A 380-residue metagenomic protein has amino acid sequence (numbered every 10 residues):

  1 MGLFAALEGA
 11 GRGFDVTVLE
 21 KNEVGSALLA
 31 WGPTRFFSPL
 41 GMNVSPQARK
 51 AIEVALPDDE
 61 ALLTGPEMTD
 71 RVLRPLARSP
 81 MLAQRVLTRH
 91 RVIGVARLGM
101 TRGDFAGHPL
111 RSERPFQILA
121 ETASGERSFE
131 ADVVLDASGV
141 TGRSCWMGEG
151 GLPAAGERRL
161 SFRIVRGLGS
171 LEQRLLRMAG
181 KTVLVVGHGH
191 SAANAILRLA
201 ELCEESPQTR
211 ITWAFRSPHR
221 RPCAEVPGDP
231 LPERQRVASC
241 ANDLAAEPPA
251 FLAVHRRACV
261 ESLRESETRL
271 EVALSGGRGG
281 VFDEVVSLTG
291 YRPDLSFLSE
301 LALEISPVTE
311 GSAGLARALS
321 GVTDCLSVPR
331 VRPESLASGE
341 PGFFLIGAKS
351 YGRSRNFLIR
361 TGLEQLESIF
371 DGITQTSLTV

Functional and structural regions predicted by a protein language model:
G2-L3, A192: N-terminal Rossmann-fold NAD(P) dinucleotide-binding loop
A6, A10-G11, I196, A200-E204: Gly/Ala-rich phosphate-binding loop of Rossmann-like dinucleotide-binding domains, activating on the conserved
T17-L19, L87, L135, L184 (+4 more regions): Hydrophobic/aromatic beta-strand patches that form the interior of the parallel beta-sheet core in alpha/beta enzyme
L19, E23-V72, A155, L160-F162 (+4 more regions): Glycine-rich active-site loop/strand segments that organize a redox cofactor
D58-R143, E261-L274, F282-E284: Feature captures the FAD/FMN-dependent oxidoreductase FAD-binding
G65, D136-L202, I211, T309-R332 (+1 more regions): Glycine-rich dinucleotide-binding loop and its adjacent helix/turn
H90, G94, S112, A200-P307 (+1 more regions): A Rossmann-like FAD-binding core segment of flavoenzymes
V331-V380: A conserved FAD-binding loop/helix module that cradles the flavin
